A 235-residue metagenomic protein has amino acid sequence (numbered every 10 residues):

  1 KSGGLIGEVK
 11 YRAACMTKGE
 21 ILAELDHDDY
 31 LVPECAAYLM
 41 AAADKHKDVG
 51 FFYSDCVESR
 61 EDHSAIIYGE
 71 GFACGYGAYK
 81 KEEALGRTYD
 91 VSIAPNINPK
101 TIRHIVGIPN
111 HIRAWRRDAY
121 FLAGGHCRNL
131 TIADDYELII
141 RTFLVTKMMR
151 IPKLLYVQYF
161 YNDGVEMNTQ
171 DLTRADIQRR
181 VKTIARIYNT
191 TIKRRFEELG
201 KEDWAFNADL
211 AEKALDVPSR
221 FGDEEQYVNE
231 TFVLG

Functional and structural regions predicted by a protein language model:
K1-A185, N207, E224, V228-L234: Nucleotide-sugar donor-binding/catalytic module of glycosyltransferases that assemble extracellular/cell-envelope
R180, I184-F196: Alpha-helical transmembrane segments and their immediate juxtamembrane flanks in integral membrane proteins
K193-G235: Terminal low-complexity segments of carbohydrate-biosynthetic enzymes
